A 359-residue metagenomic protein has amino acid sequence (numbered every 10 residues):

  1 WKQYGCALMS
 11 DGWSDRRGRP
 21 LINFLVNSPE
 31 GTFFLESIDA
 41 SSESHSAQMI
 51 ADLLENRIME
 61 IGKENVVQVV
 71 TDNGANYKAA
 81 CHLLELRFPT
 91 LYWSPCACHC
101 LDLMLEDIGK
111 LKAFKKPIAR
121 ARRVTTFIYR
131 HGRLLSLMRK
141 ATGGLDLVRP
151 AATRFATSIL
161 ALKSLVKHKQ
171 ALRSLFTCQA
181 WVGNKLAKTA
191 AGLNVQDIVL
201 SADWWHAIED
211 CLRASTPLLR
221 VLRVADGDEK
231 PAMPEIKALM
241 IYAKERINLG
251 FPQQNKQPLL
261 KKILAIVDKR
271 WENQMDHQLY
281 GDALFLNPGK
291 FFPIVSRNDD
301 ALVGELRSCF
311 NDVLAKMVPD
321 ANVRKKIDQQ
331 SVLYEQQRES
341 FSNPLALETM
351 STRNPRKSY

Functional and structural regions predicted by a protein language model:
W1-Y359: Short alpha-helical patches at protein termini and domain edges that function as localization/binding signals
